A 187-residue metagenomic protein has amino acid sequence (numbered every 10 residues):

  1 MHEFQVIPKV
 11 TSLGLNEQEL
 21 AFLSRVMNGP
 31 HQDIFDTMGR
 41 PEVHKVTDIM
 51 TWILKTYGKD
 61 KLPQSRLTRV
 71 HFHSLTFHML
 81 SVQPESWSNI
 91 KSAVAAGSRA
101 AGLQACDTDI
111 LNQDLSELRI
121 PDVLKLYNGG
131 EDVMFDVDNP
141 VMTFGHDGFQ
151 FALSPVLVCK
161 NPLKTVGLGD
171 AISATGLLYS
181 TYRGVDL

Functional and structural regions predicted by a protein language model:
M1-F149: Conserved phosphate/ATP/ADP-binding segment of small-molecule kinases
E3-F4, K160-L163: Extended, structured, electrostatic nucleic-acid-contact surfaces
G29, D33-P41, C159-N161, L177-L187: C-terminal or late-domain output modules
A93, R99-I110, P162-V185: Short, small-residue alpha-helix embedded
Q150-K160: Short, hydrophobic/aliphatic alpha-helical segments
